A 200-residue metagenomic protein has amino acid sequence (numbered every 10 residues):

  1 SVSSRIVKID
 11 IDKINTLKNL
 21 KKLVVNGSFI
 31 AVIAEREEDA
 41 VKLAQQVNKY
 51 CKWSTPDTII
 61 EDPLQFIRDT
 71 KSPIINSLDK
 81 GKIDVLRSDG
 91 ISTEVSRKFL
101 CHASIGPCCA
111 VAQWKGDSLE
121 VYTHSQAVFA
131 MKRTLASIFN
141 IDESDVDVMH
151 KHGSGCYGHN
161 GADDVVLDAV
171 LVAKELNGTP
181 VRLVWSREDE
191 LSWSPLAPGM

Functional and structural regions predicted by a protein language model:
S1-M200: Structural alpha/beta core scaffold segments of enzyme domains
